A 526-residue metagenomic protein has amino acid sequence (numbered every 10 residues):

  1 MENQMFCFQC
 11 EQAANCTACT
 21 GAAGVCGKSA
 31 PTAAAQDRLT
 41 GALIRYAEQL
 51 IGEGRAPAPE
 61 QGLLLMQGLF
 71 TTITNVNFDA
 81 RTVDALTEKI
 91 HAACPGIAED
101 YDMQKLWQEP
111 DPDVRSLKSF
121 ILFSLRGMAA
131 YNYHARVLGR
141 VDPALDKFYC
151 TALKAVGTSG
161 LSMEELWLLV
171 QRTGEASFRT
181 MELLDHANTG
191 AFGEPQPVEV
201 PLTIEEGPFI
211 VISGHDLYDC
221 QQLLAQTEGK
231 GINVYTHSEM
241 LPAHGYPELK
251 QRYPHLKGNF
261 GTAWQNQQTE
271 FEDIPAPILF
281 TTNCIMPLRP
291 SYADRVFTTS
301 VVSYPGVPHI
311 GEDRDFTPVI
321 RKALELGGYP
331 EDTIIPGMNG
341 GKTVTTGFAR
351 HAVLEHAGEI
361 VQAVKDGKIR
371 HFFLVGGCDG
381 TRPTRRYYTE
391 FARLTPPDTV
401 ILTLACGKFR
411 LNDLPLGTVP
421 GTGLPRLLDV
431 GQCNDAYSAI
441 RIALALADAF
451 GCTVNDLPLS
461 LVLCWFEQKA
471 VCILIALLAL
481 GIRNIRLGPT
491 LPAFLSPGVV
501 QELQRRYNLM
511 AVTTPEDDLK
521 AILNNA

Functional and structural regions predicted by a protein language model:
E2-D37, I44-R45, R55, R172-A526: Anaerobic metallocofactor- and corrinoid-dependent redox/one-carbon enzyme cores, especially those from methanogenesis
T40, I44-A191: Electropositive, gly/pro-rich neighborhoods at or near active sites that engage anionic ligands
